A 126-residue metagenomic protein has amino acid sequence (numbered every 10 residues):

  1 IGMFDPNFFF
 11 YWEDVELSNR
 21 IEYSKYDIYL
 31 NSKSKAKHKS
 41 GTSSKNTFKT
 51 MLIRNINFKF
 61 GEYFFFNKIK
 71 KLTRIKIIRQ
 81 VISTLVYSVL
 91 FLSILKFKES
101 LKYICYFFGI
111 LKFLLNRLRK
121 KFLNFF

Functional and structural regions predicted by a protein language model:
I1-K35: A short, conserved alpha-helix in the catalytic core of glycosyltransferases
F8-L17, L52-E62: Short charge-dense sequence patches
K37-F60: Nucleotide-sugar-dependent glycosyltransferase catalytic core
L52-G61, K71-F126: Non-catalytic, C-terminal membrane-associated alpha-helical segments of glycosyltransferases
F65: Short alpha-helical functional segments enriched in proximate histidine and acidic residues
